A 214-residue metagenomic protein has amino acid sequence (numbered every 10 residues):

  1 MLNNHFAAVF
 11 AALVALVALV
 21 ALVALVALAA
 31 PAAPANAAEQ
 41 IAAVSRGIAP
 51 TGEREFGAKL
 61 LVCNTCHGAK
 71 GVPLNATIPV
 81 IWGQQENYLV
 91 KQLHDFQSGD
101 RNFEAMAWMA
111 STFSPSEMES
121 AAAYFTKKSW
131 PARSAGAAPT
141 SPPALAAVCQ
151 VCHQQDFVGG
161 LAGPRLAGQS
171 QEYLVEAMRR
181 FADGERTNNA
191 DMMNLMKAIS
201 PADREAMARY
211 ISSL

Functional and structural regions predicted by a protein language model:
M1-P50, H94, S212-L214: N-terminal export/targeting leaders of redox proteins
A33-L60, V72-T77, A123-L145, A162-P164: Electrostatic cytochrome c docking/interface patches
E53-F56, G71-R101, A107-T112, Q150 (+1 more regions): Gly/Gly-Pro-rich "capping" loops immediately C-terminal to redox-active cysteine motifs in periplasmic/lumenal
L61, A76, R101, S116-E119: Extracytoplasmic
C63-A69, A121, A146-D156, M207: The canonical Cys-X-X-Cys-His
V72-P73, D100-N102, K127-P139, Q155-R165 (+3 more regions): Inter-heme linker and motif-flanking segments adjacent to c-type heme-binding CXXCH motifs in c-type cytochromes
Y88, A105-W108, S120, A144 (+4 more regions): Extracytoplasmic/secreted proteins, especially bacterial periplasmic and envelope-associated proteins
S111-R133, E172, K197-L214: C-terminal capping alpha-helices of c-type cytochrome domains
